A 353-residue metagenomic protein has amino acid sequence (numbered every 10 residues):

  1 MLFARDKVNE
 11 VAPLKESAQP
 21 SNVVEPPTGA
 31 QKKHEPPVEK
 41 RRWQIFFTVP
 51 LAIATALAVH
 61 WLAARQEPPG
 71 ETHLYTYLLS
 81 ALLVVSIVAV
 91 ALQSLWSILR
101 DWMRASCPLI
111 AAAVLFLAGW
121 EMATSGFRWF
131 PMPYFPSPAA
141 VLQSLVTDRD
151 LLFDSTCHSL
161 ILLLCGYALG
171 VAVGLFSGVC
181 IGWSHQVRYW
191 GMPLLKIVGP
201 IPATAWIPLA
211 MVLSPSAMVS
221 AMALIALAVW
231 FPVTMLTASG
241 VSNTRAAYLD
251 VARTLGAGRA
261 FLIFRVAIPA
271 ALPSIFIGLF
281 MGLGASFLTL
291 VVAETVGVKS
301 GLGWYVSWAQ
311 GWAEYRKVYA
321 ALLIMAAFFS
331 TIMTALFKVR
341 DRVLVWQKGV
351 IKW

Functional and structural regions predicted by a protein language model:
M1-L74, L78-A111, F337-W353: Transmembrane alpha-helical segments of polytopic membrane transport and secretion proteins
A63-T76, V90, M122, G126-A168: Periplasmic/extracellular loop-to-transmembrane helix junction in inner-membrane transport proteins
L92-L99, C165-L195: Transmembrane-helix boundary motif in ABC transporter permease subunits
D154-L163, V212-V233, K317-A321: Loop-to-helix entry region at the N-terminal start of transmembrane alpha-helices in multi-pass membrane transporters
Y189-P193, V233-L279, L302-V306: Short cytoplasmic-facing helical segments at TM-TM junctions of multi-pass membrane proteins
L195-V229, S239-G240: Generic hydrophobic transmembrane alpha-helix motif, especially the helices
A223-L227, A260-A293, A320, M325 (+1 more regions): Transmembrane alpha-helices
S242, P273, I277, Y319-W353: C-terminal transmembrane helix and the adjacent membrane-cytosol boundary/short C-terminal tail of inner/organellar
